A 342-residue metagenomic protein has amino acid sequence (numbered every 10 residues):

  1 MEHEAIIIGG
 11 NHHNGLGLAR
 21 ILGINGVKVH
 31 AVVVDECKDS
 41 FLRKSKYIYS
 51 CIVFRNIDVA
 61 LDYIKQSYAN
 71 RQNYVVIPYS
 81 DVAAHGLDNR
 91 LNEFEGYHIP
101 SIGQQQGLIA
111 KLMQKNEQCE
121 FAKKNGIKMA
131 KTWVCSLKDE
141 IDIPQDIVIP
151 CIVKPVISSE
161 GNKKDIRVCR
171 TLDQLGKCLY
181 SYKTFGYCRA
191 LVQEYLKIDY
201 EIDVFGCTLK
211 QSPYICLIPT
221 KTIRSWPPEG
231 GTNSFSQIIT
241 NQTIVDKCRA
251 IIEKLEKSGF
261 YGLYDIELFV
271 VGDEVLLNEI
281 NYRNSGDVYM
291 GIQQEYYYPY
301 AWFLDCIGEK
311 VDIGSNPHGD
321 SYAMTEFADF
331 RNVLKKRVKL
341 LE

Functional and structural regions predicted by a protein language model:
M1-Q104: ATP-binding N-terminal substructure of ATP-dependent carboxylate-amine bond-forming enzymes
S50-N56, W133-L137, R167-T171: Short acidic-hydrophobic, aromatic-tinged amphipathic segments that line or gate anion-handling sites
I99, L108-I127: Glycine-/Pro-rich loop/turn segments that contact NAD(P) or position catalytic residues in Rossmann-like domains
A122, T132, D146-K164, Y187-D199 (+1 more regions): ATP-grasp fold ATP-binding core
K131-T132, P150-Y180, E201-D203, R224-I238: Glycine-rich phosphate-binding loop of ATP-grasp-fold ATP-dependent ligases
D173, E194-S258, N281-C306: ATP-dependent carboxylate/phosphate-activation module, predominantly the ATP-grasp catalytic core and closely related
G259-G272: A short glycine-rich, hydrophobically flanked beta-strand micro-motif that places a catalytic Asp/Glu for divalent metal
L304-E342: Peripheral (often C-terminal) accessory segments that flank ATP-dependent C-N-forming ligase machineries
